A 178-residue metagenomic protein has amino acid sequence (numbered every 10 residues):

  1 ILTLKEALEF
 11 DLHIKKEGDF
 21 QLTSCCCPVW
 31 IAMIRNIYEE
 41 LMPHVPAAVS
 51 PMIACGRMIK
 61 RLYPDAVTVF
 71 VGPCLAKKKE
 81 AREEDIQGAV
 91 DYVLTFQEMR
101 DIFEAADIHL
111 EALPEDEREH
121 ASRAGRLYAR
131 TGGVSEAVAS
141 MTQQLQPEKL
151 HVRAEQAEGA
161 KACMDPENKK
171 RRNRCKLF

Functional and structural regions predicted by a protein language model:
I1-F178: Iron-sulfur-associated redox domains of electron-transfer enzymes in respiratory and anaerobic energy metabolism
